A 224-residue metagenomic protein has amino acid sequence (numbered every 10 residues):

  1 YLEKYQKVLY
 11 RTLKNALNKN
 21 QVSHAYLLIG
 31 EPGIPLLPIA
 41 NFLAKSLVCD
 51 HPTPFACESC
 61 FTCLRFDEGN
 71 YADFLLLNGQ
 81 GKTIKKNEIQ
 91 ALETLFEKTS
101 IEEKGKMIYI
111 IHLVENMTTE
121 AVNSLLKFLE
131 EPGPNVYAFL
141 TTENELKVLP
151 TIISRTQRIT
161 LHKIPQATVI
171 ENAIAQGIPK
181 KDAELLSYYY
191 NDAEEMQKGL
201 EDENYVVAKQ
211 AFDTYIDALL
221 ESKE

Functional and structural regions predicted by a protein language model:
Y1-E120: Clamp-loader machinery-focused feature within the broader ASCE/P-loop NTPase space
Y1-S46, T62-R65, P134-V136, N144-E224: Charged, glycine-rich active-site and insertion segments that engage polyanionic ligands
P52, E131, I178: Arginine/glycine-rich "motif VI" loop of SF2 helicases in the C-terminal RecA-like domain
L76-N78, L140, R158-T160: Structural signal for conserved beta-strand scaffold positions within catalytic alpha/beta enzyme cores
E88, Y109, L113, A121 (+4 more regions): Helical "lid/switch" subdomain of P-loop NTPase nucleotide-binding domains
T94, K127, S154: Conserved adenine-binding aromatic site and its adjacent loop/helix in ATP-hydrolyzing domains
E97, N123-L140: Conserved catalytic/switch belt of AAA+ P-loop NTPases
K98-E102, T119, E131-P134, P150 (+1 more regions): Alpha-helix capping at helix-to-loop junctions
